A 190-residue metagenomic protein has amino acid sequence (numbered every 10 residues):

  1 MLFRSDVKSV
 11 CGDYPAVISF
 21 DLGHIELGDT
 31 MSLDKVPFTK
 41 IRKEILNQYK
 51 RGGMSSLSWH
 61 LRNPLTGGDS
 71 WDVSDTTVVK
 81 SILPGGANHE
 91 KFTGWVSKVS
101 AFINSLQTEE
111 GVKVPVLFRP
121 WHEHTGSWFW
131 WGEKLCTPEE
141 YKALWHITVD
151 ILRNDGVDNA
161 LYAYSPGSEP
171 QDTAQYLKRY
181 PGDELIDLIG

Functional and structural regions predicted by a protein language model:
K8-S9, Y180: A general structural signal for stabilizing positions within well-ordered secondary structure
S9-F20: N-terminal Sec/ER secretory leader and immediately downstream segment of secreted/extracellular precursors
G12-D13, V112, E184: Structured loop/turn residues at beta-strand edges in well-structured enzyme cores
I18-F20, Y176-G190: Aromatic- and acid-rich polysaccharide-binding/catalytic face of secreted or lumenal carbohydrate-active enzymes
G23-D158: Substrate-binding cleft of extracellular glycoside hydrolase catalytic domains
G156-L177: Basic- and aromatic-lined ligand-binding clefts that recognize polyanionic substrates
